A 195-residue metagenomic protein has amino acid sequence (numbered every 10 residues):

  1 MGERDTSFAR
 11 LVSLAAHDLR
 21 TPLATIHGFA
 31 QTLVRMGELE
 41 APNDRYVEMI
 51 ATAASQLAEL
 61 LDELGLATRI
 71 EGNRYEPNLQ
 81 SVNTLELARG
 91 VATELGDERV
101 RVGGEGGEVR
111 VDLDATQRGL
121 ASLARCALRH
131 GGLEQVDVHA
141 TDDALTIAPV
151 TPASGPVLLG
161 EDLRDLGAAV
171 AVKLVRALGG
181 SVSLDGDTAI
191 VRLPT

Functional and structural regions predicted by a protein language model:
S13-H17: Conserved phosphoacceptor histidine of two-component systems
T25-E40: Conserved C-terminal segment of the DHp
T52-L57: Short alpha-helical segment of the dimerization/phosphotransfer core of two-component systems
G72-P77, E108-V111, A115: Conserved micro-motifs of the catalytic ATP-binding
A144-A169: Glycine-rich/acidic phosphate-handling loop/turn and adjacent ATP-lid/helix of nucleotide-binding kinase/ATPase domains
